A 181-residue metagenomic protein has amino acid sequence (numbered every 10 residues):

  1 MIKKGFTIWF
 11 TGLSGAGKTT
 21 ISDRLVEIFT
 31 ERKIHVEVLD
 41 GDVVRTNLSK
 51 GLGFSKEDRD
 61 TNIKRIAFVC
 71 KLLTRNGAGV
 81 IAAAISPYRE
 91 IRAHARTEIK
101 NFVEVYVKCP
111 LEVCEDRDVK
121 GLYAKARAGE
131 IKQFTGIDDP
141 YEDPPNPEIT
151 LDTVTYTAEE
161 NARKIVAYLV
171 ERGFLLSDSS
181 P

Functional and structural regions predicted by a protein language model:
M1-G5: Phosphate-binding P-loop
F10: Hydrophobic anchor at the beta1->P-loop junction of P-loop NTPases
S14: The conserved Walker
K18: Conserved lysine of the Walker
D23-F68: Conserved substrate/cofactor phosphate-moiety recognition/catalytic segment in nucleotide-dependent phosphotransferases
N47-G53, C70-A126, Q133: ATP-dependent NMP and nucleoside kinases share a basic, alpha-helical "lid"
K108-L111, D116-K164, L176-P181: Small-molecule kinase domains that catalyze NTP-dependent phosphoryl transfer to phosphate-bearing small molecules
